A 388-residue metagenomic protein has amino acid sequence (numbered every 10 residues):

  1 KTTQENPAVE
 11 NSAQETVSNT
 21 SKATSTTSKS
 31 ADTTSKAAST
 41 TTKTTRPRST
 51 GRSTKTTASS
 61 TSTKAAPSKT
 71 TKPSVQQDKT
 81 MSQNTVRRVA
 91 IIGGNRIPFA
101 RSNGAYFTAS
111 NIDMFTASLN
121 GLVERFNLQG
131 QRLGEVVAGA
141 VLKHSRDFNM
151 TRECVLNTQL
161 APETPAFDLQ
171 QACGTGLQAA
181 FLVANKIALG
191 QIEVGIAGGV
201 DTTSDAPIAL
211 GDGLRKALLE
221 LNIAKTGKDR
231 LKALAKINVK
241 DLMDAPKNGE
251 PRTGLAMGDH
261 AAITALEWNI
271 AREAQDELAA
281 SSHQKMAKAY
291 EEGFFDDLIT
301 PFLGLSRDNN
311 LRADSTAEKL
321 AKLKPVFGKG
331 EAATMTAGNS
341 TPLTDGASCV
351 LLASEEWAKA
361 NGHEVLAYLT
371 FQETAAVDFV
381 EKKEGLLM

Functional and structural regions predicted by a protein language model:
K1-N6, E10-N11, E15-Q76: Intrinsically disordered, polybasic Lys/Arg-rich low-complexity tracts
S82-R146, M150-T158, P162-P165, C173 (+3 more regions): Conserved active-site "lid/cap" helical segment
R96-I97, F107-A117, R125, K236-N238 (+2 more regions): N-terminal extracellular/periplasmic Venus flytrap/periplasmic-binding protein-like
Q131-G139, A166-Q170, G195-D201, A274-S281 (+2 more regions): Beta-strand segments within the central parallel beta-sheet cores of soluble alpha/beta enzyme folds
A140-G195, R252-A256, D314-P342: Conserved catalytic cysteine-centered active-site region of acyl-thioester-dependent Claisen-condensing enzymes
Q171-D201, A209, A265-F294, C349-W357: Active-site-proximal alpha-helical scaffold in enzymes
V194-I263: Flexible glycine-/small-residue-enriched beta->alpha junction loops that bind anionic phosphate/pyrophosphate groups
E355-M388: Glycine- and Gly-Pro-enriched alpha-helical subdomains that act as flexible, kink-prone "lid/hinge" or packing modules
